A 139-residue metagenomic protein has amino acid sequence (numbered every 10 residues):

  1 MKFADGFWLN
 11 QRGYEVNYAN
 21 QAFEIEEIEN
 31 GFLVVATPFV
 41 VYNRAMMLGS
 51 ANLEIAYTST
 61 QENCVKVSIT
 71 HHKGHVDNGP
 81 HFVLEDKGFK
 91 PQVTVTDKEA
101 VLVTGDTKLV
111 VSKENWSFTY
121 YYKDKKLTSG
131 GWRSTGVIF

Functional and structural regions predicted by a protein language model:
M1-F139: N-terminal accessory segment at the very beginning of proteins
